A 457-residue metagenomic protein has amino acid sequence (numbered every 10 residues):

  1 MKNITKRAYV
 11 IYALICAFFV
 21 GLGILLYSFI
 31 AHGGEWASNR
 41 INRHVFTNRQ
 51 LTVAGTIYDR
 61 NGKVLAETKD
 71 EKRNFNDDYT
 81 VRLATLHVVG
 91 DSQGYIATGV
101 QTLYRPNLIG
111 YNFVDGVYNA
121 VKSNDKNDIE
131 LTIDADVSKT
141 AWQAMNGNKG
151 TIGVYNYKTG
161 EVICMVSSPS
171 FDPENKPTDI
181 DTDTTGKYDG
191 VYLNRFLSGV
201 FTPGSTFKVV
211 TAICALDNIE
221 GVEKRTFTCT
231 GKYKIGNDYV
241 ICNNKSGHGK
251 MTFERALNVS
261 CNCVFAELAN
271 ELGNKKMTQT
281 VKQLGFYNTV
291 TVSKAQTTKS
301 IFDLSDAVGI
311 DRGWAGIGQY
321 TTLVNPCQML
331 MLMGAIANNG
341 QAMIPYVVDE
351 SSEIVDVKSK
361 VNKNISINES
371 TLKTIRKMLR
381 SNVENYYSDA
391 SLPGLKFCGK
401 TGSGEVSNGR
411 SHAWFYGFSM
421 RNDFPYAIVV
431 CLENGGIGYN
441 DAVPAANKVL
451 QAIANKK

Functional and structural regions predicted by a protein language model:
M1-I180, V191, V200, R225-T228 (+2 more regions): Periplasmic/cell-envelope proteins involved in peptidoglycan metabolism and beta-lactam response
R60-N61, K158-S205, V210-N434, G438 (+1 more regions): Beta-lactam-recognizing serine transpeptidase/beta-lactamase-like catalytic domain environment
